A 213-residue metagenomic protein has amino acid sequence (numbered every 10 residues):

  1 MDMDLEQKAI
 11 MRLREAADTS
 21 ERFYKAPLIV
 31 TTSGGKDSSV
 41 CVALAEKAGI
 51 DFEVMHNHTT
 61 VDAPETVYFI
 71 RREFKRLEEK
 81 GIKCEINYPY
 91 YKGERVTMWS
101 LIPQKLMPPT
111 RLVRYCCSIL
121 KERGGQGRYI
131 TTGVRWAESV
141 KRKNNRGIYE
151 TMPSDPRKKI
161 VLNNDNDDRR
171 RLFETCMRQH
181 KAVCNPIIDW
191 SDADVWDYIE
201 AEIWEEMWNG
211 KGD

Functional and structural regions predicted by a protein language model:
M1-D213: Nucleotide-activated chemistry modules centered on ATP-dependent adenylation/adenylyltransferase
